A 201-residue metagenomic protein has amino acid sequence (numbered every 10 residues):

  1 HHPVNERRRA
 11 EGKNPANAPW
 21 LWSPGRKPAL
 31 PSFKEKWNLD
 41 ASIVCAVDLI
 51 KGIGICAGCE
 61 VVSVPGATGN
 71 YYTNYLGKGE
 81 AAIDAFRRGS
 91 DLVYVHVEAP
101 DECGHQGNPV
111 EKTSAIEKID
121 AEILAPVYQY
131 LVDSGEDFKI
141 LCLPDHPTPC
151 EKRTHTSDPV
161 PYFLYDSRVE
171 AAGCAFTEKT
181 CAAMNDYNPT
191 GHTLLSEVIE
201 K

Functional and structural regions predicted by a protein language model:
H1-K201: Feature captures the catalytic ectodomains and active-site-proximal regions of enzymes that hydrolyze or transfer
